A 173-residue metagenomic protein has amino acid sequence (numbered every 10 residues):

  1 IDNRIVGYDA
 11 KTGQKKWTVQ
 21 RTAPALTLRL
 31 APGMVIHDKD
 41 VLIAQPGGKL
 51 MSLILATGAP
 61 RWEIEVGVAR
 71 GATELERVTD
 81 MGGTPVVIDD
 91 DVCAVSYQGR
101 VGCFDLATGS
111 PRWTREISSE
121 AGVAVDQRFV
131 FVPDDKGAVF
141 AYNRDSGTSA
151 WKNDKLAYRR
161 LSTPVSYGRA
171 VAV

Functional and structural regions predicted by a protein language model:
I1, P164-V173: Short, intrinsically disordered, charge-balanced linker/junction segments flanking boundaries in proteins
I1, Q45-P46, D89, S96-Y97 (+1 more regions): Structural signature of WD-repeat beta-propellers
I1-Q20: A generic tandem-repeat structural signature
V6, M51, G102, F140-A141: WD40 beta-propeller blade core
D9-G13, I54-G58, D105-T108, N143-S146: Short loop/turn segments that connect beta-strands within beta-propeller blades
K15-D38, E63-D89, R112-Q127, S149-G168: Extracytoplasmic beta-rich repeat domains
